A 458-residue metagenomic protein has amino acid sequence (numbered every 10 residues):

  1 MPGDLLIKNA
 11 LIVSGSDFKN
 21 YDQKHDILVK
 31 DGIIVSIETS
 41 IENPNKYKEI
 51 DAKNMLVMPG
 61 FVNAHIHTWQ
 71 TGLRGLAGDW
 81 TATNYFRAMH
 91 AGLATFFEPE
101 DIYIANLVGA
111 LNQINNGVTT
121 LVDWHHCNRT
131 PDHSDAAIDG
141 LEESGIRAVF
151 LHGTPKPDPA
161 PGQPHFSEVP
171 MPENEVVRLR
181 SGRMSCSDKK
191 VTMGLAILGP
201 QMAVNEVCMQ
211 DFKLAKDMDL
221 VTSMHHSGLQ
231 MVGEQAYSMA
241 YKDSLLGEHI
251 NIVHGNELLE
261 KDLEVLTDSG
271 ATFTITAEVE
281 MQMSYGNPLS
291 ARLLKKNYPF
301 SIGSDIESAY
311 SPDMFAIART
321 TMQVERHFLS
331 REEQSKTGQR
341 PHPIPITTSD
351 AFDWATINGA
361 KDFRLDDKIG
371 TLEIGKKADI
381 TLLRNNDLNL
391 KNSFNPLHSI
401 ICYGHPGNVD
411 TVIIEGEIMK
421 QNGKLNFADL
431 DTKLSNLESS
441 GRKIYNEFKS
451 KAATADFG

Functional and structural regions predicted by a protein language model:
M1-H25, V29-K30, V35, S40 (+1 more regions): Active-site microenvironment of metallo-dependent hydrolases
P2-K8, K30, N43-N84, L107 (+1 more regions): Replace "His-x-His-based motif
G72-I104, P157-P172, Q230-H249, S269-T272 (+1 more regions): Active-site gating loops and adjacent loop-to-helix segments of metal-dependent hydrolytic enzymes
R74-I146, E173-S187, E438-K443: Alpha-helical scaffold segments that flank or form the walls of functional sites
D132-L263: Metal-coordinating catalytic core of metallo-dependent amide/deamination hydrolases
S134, A160, N205-V207, Q230-A240 (+5 more regions): Histidine/acidic-residue-rich catalytic or RNA/ligand-binding cores of hydrolases and nuclease-related proteins
S244-L245, S290-D387, Y403-G404: His/Asp/Glu-enriched, well-ordered alpha-helical/loop segment that forms or immediately abuts the divalent-metal
T267-I306: A conserved active-site cap/scaffold subdomain adjacent to cofactor or substrate pockets
